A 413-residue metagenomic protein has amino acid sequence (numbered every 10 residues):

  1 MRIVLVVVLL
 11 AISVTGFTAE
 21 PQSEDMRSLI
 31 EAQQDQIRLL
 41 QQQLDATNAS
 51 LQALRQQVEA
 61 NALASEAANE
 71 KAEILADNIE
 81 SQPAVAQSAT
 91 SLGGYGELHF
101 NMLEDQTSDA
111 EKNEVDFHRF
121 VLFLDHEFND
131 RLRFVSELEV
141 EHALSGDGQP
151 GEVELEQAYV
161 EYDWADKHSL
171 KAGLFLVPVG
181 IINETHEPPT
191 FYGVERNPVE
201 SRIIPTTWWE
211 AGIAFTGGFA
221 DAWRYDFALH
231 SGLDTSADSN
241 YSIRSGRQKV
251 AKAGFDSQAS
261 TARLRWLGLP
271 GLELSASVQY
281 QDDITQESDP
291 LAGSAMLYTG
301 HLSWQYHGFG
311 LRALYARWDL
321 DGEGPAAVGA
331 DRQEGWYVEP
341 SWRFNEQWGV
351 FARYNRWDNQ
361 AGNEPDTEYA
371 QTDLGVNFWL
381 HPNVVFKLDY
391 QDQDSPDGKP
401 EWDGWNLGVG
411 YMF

Functional and structural regions predicted by a protein language model:
L5-S13: Bacterial N-terminal signal peptides
F17-D105, F413: N-terminal periplasmic/intermembrane-space "pro-region" immediately following the signal or transit peptide
I79-T235, D256-E273, E339-F344, W348-F351 (+2 more regions): Outer membrane beta-barrel
D109-D116, D147-L155, I203-P205, A251-D256 (+4 more regions): Replace "Gram-negative outer membrane beta-barrel proteins" with "bacterial and organellar outer membrane beta-barrel
V140, E154-E156, W209, S231 (+9 more regions): Transmembrane beta-barrel architecture of outer-membrane proteins
R265-A361: Detector for outer-membrane/organellar transmembrane beta-barrel domains, recognizing the amphipathic beta-strand
S341-R343, Q347-W379, N383, K387: Outer membrane beta-barrel transmembrane domains
F378, N383-V384, E401-F413: Outer-membrane beta-barrel "beta-signal"
